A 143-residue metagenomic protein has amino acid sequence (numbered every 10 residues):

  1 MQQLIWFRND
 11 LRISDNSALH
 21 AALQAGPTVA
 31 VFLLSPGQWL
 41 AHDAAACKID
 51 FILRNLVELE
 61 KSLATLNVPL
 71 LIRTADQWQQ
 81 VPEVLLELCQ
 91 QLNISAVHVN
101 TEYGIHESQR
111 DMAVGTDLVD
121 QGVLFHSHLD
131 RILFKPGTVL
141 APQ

Functional and structural regions predicted by a protein language model:
M1-Q143: Trp/Phe/Arg-rich N-terminal binding region typifying the photolyase-homology
